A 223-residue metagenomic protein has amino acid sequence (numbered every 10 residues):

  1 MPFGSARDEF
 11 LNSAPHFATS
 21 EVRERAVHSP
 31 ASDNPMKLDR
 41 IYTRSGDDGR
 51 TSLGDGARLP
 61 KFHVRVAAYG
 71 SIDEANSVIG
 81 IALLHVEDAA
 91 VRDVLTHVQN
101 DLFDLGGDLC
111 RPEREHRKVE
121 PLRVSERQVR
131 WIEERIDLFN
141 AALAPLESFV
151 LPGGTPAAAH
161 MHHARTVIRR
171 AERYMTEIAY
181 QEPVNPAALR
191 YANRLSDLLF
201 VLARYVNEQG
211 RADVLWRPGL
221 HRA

Functional and structural regions predicted by a protein language model:
M1-D33: Intrinsic disorder/low-complexity segments
H28-A223: Phosphate/pyrophosphate-binding loop motifs in nucleotide- or prenyl diphosphate-using proteins
